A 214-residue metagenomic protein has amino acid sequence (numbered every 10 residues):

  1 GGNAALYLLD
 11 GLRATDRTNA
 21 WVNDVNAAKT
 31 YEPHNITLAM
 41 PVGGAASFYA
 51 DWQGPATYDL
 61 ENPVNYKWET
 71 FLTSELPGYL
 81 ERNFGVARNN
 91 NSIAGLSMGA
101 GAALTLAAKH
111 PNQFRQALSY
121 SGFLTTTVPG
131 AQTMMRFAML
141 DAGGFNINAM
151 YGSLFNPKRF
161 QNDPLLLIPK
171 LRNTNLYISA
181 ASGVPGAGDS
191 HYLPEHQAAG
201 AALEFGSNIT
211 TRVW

Functional and structural regions predicted by a protein language model:
G1-W214: Non-catalytic cap/lid and distal C-terminal segments of serine-dependent acyl enzymes
